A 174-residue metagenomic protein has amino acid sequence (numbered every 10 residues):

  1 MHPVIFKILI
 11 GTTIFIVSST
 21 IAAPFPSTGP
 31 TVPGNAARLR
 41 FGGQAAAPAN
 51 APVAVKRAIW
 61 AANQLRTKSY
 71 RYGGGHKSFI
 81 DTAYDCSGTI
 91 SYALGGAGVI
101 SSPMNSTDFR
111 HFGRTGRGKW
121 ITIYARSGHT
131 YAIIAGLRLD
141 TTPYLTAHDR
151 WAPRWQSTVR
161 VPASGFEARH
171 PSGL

Functional and structural regions predicted by a protein language model:
H2-Y70, L145-L174: Intrinsically disordered, low-complexity, Pro/Ser/Thr/Asn/Gly/Ala-rich spacer/linker segments adjacent to signal
V17, I21, T82-Y84, G96 (+2 more regions): Generic alpha-helix signal with a bias toward terminal, lower-confidence helices and secondary-structure junctions
A49-R117: Secreted/periplasmic proteins that engage bacterial cell-wall peptidoglycan
I59, S91, A97-L174: ...with weaker cross-activation on analogous glycine-rich loops/strands in unrelated enzymes
